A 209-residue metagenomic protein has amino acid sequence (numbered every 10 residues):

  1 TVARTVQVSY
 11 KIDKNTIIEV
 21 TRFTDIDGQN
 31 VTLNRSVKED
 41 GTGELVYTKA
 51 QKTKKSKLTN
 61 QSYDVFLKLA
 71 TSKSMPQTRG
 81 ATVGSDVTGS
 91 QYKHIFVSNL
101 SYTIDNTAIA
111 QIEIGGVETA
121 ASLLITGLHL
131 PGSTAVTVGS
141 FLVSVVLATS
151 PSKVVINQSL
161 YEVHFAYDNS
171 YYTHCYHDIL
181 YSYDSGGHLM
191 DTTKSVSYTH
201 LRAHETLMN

Functional and structural regions predicted by a protein language model:
T1-S98: N-terminal propeptides/leader regions of secreted preproproteins that are proteolytically removed before maturation
T71-I125, T149-Y181: Add "or lipid-surface remodeling" -> "...that mediate pore formation, membrane permeabilization, membrane fusion
T119-F141: Short hydrophobic membrane-inserting alpha-helices and related fusion/pore-forming segments
S140-S152: Transmembrane alpha-helical hairpins and terminal membrane-anchor modules
G186-G187: Residue-level signal for glycine
S195-S197: Acidic, proline/serine/threonine- and glycine-rich low-complexity intrinsically disordered segments
T199-T206: Conserved small/polar residues in nucleotide/adenosyl-binding loops
N209: Post-transcriptional modification and biogenesis factors for structured RNAs of the translation apparatus
